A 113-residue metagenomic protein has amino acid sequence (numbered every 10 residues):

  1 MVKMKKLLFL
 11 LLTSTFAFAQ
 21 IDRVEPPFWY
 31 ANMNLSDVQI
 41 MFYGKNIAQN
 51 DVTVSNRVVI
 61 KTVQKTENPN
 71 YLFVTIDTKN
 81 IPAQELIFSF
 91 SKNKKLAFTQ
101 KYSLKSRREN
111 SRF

Functional and structural regions predicted by a protein language model:
M1-M4: N-terminal secretory signal peptides that target proteins for export/translocation
K6-A17: Sec-dependent N-terminal signal peptides
L10-L12, R23-V24, K65, L96: Generic detection of intrinsically disordered/low-complexity segments and helix-coil linkers/edges
A19-A48, S106-E109: Beta-strand/beta-sandwich contexts
M41-S91: Immunoglobulin-like IPT/TIG beta-sandwich domains and homologous Ig-like subdomains
K92-F98: Short acidic/polar inter-strand loop motif in beta-rich domains
Q100-F113: Low-complexity, Pro/Ser/Thr- and charge-rich linker/hinge segments at domain boundaries
